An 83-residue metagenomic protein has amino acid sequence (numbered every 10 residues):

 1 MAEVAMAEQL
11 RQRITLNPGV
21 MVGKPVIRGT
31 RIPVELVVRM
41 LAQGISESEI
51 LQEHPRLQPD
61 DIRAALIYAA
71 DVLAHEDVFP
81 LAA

Functional and structural regions predicted by a protein language model:
M1, L57-A83: Short, charged, surface-exposed hinge/linker loops at domain edges that act as mobile lids or interdomain connectors
A2-I32: N-terminal first-folded block
V22-Y68: Amphipathic, hydrophobic secondary-structure cores in small proteins
